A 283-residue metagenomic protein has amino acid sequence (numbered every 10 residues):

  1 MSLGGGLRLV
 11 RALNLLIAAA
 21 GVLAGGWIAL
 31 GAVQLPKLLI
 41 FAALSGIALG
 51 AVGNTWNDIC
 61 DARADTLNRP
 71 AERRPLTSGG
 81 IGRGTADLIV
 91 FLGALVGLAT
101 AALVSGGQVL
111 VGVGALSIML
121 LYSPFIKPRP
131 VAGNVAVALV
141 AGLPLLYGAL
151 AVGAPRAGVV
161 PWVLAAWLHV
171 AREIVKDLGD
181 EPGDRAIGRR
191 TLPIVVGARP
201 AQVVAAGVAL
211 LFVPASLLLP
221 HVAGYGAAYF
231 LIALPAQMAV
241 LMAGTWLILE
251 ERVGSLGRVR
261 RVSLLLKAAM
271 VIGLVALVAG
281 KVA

Functional and structural regions predicted by a protein language model:
S2-R8, R74-R156, V160: Intramembrane alpha-helical segments
L3-G4, L211, L217-L219, A223-A283: Extended hydrophobic alpha-helices typical of membrane-associated regions
G4, R63, S117-P130, D177 (+1 more regions): C-terminal ends of transmembrane helices
L16-G25, P75, V135-V152, P193-A198 (+1 more regions): Small-residue-rich segments of transmembrane alpha-helices in multi-pass membrane proteins, especially helix faces
A18-C60, P70, A94-A102, G107-L120 (+1 more regions): Membrane-embedded alpha-helical segments that form the functional core of polytopic membrane enzymes, especially those
V22-A29, G97-S105, M119-S123, P144-V152 (+3 more regions): Structural signal for membrane-spanning alpha-helices in multi-pass inner-membrane proteins, emphasizing helix cores
I28-F41, L110, V137-R185, V195-V213: Functional transmembrane core segments of multi-pass inner-membrane proteins
A62-Q108, G112, R189-Y225, A268: Multi-pass membrane catalytic core of lipid/isoprenoid biosynthesis enzymes
